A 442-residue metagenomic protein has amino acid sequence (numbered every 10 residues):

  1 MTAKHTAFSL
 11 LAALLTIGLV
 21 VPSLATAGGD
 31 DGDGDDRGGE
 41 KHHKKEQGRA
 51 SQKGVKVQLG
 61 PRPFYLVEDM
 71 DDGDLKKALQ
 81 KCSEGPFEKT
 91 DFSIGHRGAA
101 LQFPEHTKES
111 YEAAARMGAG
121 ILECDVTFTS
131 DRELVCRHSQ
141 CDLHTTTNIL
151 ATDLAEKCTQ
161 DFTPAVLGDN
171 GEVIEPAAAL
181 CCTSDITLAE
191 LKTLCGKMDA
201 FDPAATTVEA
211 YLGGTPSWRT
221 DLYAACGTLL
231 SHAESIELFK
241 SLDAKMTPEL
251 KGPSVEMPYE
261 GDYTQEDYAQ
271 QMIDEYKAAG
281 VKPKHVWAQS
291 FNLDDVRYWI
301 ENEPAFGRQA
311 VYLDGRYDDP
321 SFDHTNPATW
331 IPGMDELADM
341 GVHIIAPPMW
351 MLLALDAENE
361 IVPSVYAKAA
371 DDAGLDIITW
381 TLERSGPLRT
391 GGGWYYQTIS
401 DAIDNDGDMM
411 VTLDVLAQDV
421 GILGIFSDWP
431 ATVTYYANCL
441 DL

Functional and structural regions predicted by a protein language model:
M1-L11: Bacterial N-terminal signal peptides that target proteins for export
L11-V20: Bacterial N-terminal signal peptides
V21-A27: Sec/Tat signal peptide C-region and signal peptidase I cleavage site
G28-L442: Phosphate-group recognition and catalysis centered on beta-loop-alpha active-site segments
